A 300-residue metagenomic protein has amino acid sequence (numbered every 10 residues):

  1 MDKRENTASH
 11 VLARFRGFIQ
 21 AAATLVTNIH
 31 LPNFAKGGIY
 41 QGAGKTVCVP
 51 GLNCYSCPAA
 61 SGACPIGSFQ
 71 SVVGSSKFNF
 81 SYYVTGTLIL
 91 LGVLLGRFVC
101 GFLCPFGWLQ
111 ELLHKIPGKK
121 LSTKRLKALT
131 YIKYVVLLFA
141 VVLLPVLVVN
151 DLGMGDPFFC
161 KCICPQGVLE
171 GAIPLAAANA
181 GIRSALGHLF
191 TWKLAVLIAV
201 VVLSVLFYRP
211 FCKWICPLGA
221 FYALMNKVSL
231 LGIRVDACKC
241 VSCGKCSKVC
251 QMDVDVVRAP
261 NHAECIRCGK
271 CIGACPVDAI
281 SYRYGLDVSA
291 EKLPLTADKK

Functional and structural regions predicted by a protein language model:
M1-V257, A263-K300: Non-ligating segments of multi-cofactor redox enzymes
